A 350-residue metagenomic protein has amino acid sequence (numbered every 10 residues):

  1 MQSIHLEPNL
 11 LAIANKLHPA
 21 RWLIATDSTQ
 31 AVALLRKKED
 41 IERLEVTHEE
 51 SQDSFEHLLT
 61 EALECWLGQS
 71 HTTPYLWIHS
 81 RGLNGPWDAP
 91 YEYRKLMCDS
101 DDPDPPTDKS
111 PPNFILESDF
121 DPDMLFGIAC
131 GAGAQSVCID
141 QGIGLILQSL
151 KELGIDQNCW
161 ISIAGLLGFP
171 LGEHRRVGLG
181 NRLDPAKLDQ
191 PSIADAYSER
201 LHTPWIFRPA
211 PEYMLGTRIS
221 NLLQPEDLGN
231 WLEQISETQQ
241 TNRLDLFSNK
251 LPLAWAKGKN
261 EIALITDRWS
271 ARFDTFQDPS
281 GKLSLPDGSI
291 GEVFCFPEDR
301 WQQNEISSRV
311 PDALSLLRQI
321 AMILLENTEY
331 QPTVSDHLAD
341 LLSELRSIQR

Functional and structural regions predicted by a protein language model:
M1-R350: Catalytic domains that recognize anionic headgroups
